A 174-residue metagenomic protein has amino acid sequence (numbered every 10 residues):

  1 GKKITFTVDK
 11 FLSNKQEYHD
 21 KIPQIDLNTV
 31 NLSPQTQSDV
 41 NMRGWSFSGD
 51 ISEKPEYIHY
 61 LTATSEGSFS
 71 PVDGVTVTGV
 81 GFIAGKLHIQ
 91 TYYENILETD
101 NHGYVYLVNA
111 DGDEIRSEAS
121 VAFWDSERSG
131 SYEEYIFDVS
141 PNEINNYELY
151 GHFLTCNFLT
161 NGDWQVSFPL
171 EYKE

Functional and structural regions predicted by a protein language model:
G1-E174: Alpha-helical, hydrophobic structural elements that either
